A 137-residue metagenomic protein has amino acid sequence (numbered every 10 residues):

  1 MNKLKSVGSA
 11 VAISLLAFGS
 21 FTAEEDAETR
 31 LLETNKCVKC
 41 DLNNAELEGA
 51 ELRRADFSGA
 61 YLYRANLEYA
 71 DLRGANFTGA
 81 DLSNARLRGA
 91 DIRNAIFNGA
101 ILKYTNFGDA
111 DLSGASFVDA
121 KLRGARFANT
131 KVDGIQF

Functional and structural regions predicted by a protein language model:
M1-G8: Bacterial N-terminal signal peptides that target proteins for export
G8-A10, S14: Gram-negative bacterial Sec-dependent N-terminal signal peptides
A10, S20, E24-E25: Cleavable N-terminal signal peptides
A23-F137: Tandem repeat scaffolds
